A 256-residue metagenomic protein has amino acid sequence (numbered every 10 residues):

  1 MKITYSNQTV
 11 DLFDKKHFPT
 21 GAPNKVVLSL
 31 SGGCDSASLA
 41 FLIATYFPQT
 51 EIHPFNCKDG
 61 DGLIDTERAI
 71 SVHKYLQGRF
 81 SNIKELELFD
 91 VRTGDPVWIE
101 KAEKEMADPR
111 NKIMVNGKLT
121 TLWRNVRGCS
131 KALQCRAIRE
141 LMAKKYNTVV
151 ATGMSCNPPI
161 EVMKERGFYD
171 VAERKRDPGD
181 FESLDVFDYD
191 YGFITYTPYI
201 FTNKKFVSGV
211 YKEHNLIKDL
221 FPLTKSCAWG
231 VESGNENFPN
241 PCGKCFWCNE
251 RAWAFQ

Functional and structural regions predicted by a protein language model:
M1-Q256: Nucleotide-activated chemistry modules centered on ATP-dependent adenylation/adenylyltransferase
